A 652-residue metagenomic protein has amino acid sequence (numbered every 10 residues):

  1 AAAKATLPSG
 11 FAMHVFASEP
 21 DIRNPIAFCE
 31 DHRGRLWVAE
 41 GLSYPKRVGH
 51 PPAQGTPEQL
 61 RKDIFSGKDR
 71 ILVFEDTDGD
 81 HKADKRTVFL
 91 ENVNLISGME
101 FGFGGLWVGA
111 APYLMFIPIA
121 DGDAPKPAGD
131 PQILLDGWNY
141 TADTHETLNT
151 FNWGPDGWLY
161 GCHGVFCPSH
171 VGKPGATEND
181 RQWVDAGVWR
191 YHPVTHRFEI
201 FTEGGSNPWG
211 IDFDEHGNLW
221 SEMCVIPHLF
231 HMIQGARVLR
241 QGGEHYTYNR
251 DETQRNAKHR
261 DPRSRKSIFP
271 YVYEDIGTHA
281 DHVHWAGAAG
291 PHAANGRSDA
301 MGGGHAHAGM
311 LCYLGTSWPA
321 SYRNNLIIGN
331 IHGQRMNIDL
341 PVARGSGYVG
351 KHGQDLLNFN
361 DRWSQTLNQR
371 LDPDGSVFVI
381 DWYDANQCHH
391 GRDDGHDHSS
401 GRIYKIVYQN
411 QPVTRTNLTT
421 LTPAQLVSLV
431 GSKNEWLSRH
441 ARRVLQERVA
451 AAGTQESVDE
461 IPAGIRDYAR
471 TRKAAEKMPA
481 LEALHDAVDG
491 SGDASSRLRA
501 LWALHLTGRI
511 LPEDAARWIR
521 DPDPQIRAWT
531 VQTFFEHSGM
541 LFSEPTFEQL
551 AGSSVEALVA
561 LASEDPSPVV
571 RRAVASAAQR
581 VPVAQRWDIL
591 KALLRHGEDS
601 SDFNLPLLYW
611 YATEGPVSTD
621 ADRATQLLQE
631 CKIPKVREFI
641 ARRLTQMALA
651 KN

Functional and structural regions predicted by a protein language model:
A1-G431, W436-E447, A451, V555: Beta-propeller domains with acidic blade repeats across secreted/periplasmic ectodomains and cytosolic WD/CNH propellers
D394-G401, K405-N652: Long, ordered, helix-rich scaffold segments
